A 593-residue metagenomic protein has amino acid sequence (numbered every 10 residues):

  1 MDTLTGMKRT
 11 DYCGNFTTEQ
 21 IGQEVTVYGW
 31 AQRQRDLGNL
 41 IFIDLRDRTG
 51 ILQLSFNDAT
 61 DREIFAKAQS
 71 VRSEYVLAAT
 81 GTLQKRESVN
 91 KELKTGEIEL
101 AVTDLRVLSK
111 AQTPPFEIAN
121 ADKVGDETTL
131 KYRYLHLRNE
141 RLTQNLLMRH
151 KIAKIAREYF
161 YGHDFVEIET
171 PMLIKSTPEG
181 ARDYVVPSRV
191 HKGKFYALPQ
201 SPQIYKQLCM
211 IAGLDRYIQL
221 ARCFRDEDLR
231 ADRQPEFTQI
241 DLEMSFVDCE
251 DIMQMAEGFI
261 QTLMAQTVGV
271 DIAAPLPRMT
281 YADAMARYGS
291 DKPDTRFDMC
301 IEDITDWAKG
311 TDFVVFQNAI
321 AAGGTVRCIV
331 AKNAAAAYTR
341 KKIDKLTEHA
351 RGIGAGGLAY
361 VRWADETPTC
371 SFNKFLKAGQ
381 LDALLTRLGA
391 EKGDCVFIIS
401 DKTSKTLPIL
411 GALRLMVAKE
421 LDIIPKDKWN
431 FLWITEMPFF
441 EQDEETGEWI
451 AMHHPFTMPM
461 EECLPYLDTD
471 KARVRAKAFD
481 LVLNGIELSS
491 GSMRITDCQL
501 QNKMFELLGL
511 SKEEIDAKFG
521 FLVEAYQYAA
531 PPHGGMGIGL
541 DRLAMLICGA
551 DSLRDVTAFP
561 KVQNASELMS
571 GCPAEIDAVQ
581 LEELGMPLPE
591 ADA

Functional and structural regions predicted by a protein language model:
M1-A593: Class II aminoacyl-tRNA synthetase catalytic cores and aaRS-like
